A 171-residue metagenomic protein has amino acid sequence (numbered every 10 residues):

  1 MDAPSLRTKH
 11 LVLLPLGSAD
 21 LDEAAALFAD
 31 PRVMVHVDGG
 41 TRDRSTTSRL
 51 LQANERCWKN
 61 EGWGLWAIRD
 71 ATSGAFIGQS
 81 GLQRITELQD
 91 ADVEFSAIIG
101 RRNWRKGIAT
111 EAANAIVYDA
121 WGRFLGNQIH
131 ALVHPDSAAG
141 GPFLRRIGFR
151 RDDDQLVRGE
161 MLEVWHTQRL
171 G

Functional and structural regions predicted by a protein language model:
M1-H36, Q52, L65-G171: Acyl-donor (CoA/ACP) binding surface of acyl/acetyltransferases
D43-G62, A71: Active-site rim helix/loop that mediates acceptor-substrate recognition in acyltransferases
